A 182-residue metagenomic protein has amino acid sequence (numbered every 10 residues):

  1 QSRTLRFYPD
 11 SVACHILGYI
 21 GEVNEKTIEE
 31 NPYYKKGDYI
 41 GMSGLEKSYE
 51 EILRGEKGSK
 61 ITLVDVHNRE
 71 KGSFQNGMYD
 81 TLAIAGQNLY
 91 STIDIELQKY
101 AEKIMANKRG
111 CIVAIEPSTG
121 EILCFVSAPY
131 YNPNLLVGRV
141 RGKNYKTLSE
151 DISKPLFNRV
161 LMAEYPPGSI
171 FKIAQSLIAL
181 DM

Functional and structural regions predicted by a protein language model:
Q1-G86: Small/polar-residue-rich segments within soluble enzyme cores
T4, A13-L17, E50, P133 (+4 more regions): Generic secondary-structure boundary/loop-capping signal
L5, L63-D65, N76, P129 (+3 more regions): Serine-dependent protease modules
P9, P133-L136: Peptidyl-prolyl cis-trans isomerase
G18-E22, I95, Y130: Non-catalytic surface loops within mature trypsin-like serine protease
V23-K26, R54-L63, A106-E121, V126-N132 (+3 more regions): Bacterial peptidoglycan biogenesis and beta-lactam-recognition machinery
P32, D65, P117, L135-L136: Sparse recognition of residues in long alpha-helices and their boundaries
D80-S118, V137-M182: Active-site loop and adjoining helix of the penicillin-binding protein/serine DD-peptidase-beta-lactamase fold
